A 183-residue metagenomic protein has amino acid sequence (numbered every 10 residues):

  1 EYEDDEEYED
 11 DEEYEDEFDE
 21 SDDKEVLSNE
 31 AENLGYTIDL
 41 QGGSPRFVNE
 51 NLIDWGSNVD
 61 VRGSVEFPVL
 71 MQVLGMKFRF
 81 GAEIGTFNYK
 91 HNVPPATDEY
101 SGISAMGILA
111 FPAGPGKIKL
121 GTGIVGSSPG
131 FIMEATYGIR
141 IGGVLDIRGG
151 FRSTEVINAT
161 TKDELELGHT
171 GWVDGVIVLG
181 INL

Functional and structural regions predicted by a protein language model:
E1-L74, I84, I124-V125, A159 (+1 more regions): Short glycine/proline- and aromatic-enriched beta-strand/turn motifs that initiate or cap beta-hairpins
V26-L34, P68-F78, P112-K117, I141-G149: Short loop/turn motifs that connect adjacent beta-strands in outer-membrane beta-barrel proteins
I38-V48, F80-N88, A113-M133, D146-T154: Transmembrane beta-strand segments that form the barrel wall of outer-membrane beta-barrel proteins
V48-G56, K90-D98, P129-A135, N158-E166: Outer-membrane beta-barrel translocator domains and adjoining extracellular loop/strand segments of Gram-negative
D54-E66, R79, D98-M106, S128-T136 (+2 more regions): Transmembrane beta-barrel architecture of outer membranes
V65-M71, L109-A113, Y137-I141, S153 (+1 more regions): Residue-level signature of outer-membrane beta-barrel architecture
P68, G75-G121: Detector for outer-membrane/organellar transmembrane beta-barrel domains, recognizing the amphipathic beta-strand
Y137-L165: Long amphipathic alpha-helical scaffold regions
